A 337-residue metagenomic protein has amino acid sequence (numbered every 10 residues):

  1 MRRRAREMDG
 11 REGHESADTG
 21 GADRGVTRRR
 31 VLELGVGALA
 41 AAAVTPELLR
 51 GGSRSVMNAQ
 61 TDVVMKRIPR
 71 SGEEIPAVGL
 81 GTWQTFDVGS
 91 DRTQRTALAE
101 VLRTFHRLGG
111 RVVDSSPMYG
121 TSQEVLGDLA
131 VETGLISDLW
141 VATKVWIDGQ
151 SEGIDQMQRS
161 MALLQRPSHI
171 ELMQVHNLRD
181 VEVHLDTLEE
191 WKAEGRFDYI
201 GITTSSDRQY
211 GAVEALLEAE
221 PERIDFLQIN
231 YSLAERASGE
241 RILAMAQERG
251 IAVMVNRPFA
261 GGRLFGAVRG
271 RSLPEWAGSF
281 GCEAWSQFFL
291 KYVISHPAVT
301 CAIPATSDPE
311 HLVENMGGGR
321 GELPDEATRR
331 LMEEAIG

Functional and structural regions predicted by a protein language model:
M1-V26, S53: N-terminal secretory signal peptides
R6, G10, V31, G52-V64 (+2 more regions): Terminal-tail/helix-coil boundary detector
G25-R30, A40-A59: N-terminal twin-arginine translocation
A38-A42, P46, I68, R241-G337: Structured C-terminal cap/extension of enzyme domains
S55-G79: N-terminal amphipathic alpha-helix/helix-capping segment at the start of soluble metabolic enzymes
I68, L80, V113, L126 (+7 more regions): Conserved, mostly hydrophobic/aromatic
W83-R95, K144-Q150, S279: Active-site mouth loops of central-metabolism enzymes
G89, D148-R241, Q247-M254, S295: Glycine/proline-rich, positively charged, aromatic-decorated active-site loop/lid region on the catalytic face
